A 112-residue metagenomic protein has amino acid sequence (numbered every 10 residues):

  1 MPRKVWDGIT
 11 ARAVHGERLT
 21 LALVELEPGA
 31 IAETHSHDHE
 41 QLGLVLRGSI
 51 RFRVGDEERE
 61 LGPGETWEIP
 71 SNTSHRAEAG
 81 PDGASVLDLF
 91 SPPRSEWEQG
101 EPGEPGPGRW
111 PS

Functional and structural regions predicted by a protein language model:
M1-R18, A22-L23, E98-S112: A short, N-terminal "cap"/entry segment at the start of jelly-roll beta-barrel domains of the cupin/DSBH fold
T20, S49-R51, E58, S74 (+1 more regions): Structural motif
A22-S36: Conserved short histidine dyad/triad with adjacent acidic residue
E33-E40, T73: Histidine-centered catalytic micro-motifs
H39-I50, G55: Glycine- and acidic-residue-biased ligand/ion/polar-headgroup-sensing regions
E57-S71: Short acidic-glycine-tyrosine-enriched beta hairpin
S71-E96: Ligand-binding loop in jelly-roll beta-barrel domains
